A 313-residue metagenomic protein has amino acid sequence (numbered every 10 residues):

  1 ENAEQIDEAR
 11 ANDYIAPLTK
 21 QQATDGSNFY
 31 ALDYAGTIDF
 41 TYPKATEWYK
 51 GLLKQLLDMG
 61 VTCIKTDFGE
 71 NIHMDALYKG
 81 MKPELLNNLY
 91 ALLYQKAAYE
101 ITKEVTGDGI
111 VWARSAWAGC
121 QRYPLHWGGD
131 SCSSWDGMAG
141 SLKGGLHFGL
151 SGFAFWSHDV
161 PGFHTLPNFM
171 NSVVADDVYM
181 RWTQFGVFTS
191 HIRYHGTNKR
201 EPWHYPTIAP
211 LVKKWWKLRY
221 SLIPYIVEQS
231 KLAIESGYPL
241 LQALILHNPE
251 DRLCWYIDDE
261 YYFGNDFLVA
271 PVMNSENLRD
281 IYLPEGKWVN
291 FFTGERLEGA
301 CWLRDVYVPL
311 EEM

Functional and structural regions predicted by a protein language model:
E1-E312: Catalytic-domain carbohydrate-binding cleft regions of carbohydrate-active enzymes
